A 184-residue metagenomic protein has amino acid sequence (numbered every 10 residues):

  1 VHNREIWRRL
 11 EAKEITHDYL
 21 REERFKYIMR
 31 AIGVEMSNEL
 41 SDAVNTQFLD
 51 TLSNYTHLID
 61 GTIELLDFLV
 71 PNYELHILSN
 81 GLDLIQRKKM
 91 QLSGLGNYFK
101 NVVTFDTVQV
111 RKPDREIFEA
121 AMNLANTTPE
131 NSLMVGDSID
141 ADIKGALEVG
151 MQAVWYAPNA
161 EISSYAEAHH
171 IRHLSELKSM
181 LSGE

Functional and structural regions predicted by a protein language model:
V1-D60: N-terminal helical cap/lid subdomain that shapes the substrate entry/recognition surface in HAD-like hydrolases
R8, E74-H76, N131: Short, flexible coil/turn micro-motifs enriched in small/turn-prone residues
R9-A12, L49-T51, P71, V102-T104 (+1 more regions): A short, structure-level motif marking secondary-structure boundaries and short turns
T16, T56, I77, L133-M134: Residue-level marker of alpha-helix boundaries and capping positions
A31-I32, N72, L124: Alpha-helical structural context
E39, I63, D67, L78-E184: Asp-based, Mg2+/Mn2+-dependent phosphohydrolase catalytic module
N72-Y73, G150: Glycine-centered short loops/turns at secondary-structure junctions
